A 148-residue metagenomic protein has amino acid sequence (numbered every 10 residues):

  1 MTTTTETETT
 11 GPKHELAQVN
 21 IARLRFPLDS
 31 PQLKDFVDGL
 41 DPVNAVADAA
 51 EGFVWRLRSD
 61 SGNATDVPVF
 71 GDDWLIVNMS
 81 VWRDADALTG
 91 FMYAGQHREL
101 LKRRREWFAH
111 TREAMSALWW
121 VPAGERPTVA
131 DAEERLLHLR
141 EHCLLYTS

Functional and structural regions predicted by a protein language model:
E6-V43: N-terminal "first-domain core" detector
L16, S30, D73, L137-R140: Extended, composition-driven regions rather than compact fold-specific motifs
Q18-A22, V67-M92: Short, well-ordered beta-strand segments in beta-rich or mixed alpha/beta enzyme and ligand-binding folds
S30-R58, G95-R104: Short amphipathic alpha-helical segments
E51-L75: Glycine-rich loop/turn
D72, A85-A114: An amphipathic, aromatic/His-enriched active-site/gating alpha helix that lines ligand/cofactor pockets
R103-C143: A contiguous, mid-protein "functional segment" used to position or interact with cofactors/ions or partner subunits
Y146-T147: Conserved small/polar residues in nucleotide/adenosyl-binding loops
